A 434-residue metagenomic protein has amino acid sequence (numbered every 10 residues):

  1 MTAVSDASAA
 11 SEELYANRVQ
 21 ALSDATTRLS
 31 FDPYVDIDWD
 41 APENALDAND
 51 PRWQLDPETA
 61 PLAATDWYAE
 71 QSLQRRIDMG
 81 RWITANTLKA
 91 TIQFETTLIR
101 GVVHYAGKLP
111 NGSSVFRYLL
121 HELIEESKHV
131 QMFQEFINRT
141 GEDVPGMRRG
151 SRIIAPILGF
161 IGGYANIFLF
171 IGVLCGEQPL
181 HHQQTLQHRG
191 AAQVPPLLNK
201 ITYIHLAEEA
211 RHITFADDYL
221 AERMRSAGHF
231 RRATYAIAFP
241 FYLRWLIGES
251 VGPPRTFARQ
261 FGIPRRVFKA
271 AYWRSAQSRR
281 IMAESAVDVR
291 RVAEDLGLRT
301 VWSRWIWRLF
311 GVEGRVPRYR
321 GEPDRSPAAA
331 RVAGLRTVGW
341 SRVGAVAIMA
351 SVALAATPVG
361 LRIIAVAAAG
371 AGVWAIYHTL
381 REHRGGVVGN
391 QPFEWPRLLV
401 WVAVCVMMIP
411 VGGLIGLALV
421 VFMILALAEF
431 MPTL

Functional and structural regions predicted by a protein language model:
M1-F116, R139-G146, G150-I153, G163-I167 (+2 more regions): Terminal targeting/low-complexity segments that flank the catalytic cores of oxidoreductases
W82-A90, N111-K128, N166-L169, P195-E209 (+1 more regions): Alpha-helical scaffold segments that form or flank carboxylate-/histidine-based iron centers
T91-I99, E122-I137, V173-Q184, H205-A216: Alpha-helical transition-metal enzyme core signature, strongest for iron centers
R139-P196: All-alpha helical catalytic cores of prenyl diphosphate-utilizing isoprenoid enzymes
A345-A353, R397-M408: Hydrophobic, membrane-inserted alpha-helices
A355-I364, M408-L417: Transmembrane helix interruption/hinge and helix-loop junction motifs
I363-V373, G416-A426: Hydrophobic core segments of alpha-helical transmembrane domains in multi-pass membrane proteins
T379-A403: Amphipathic, cytosolic membrane-interfacial segments at TM-TM junctions
